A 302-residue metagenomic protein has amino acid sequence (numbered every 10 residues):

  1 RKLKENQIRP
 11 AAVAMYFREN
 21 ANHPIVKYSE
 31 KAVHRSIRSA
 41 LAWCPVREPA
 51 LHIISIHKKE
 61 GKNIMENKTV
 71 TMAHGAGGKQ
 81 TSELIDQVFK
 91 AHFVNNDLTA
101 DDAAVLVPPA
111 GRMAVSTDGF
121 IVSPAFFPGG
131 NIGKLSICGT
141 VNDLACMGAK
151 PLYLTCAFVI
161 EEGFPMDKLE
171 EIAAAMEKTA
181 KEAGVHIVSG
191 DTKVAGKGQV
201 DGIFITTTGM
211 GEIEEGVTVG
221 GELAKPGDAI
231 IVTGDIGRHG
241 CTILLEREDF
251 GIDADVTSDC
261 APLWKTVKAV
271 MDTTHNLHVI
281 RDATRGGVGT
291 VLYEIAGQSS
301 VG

Functional and structural regions predicted by a protein language model:
R1, R9, R18, R35-R38 (+1 more regions): Basic polycationic patches enriched in arginine
K2, N6-I8, N20, K31-A32 (+2 more regions): Polybasic, lysine-rich low-complexity intrinsically disordered segments
A21-P24, R35, A40, I53 (+1 more regions): Short hydrophobic alpha-helical segments enriched in small aliphatic residues
K58-G302: Helix-biased detector of long, well-ordered alpha-helical tracts
